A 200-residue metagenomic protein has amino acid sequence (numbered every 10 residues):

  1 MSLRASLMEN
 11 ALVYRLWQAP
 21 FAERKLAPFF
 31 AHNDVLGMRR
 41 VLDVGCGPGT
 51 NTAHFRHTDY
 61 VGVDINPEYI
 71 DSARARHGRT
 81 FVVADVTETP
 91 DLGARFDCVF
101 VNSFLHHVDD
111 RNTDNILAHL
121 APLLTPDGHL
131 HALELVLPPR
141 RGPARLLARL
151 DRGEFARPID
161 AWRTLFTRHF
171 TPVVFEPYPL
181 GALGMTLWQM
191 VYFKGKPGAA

Functional and structural regions predicted by a protein language model:
M1-P90, V108-N115, H119, H129-A200: Class I (Rossmann-like) S-adenosyl-L-methionine-dependent methyltransferase catalytic domain, capturing the SAM-binding
M38, F96-D97: Local beta-strand N-terminus motif with an aromatic residue
F100: A conserved beta-strand element that flanks and buttresses the S-adenosyl-L-methionine
F104: Hydrophobic adenine-recognition pocket in adenosine-nucleotide-binding enzymes
